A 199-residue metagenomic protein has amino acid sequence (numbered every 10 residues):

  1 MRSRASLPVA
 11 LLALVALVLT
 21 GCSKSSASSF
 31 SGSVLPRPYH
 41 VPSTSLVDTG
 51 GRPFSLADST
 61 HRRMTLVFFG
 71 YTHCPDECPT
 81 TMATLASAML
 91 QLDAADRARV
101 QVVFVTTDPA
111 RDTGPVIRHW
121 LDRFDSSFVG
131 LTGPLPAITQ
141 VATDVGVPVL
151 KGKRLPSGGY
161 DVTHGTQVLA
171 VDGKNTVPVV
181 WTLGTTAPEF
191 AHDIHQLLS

Functional and structural regions predicted by a protein language model:
M1-L11: Bacterial N-terminal signal peptides that target proteins for export
V18-G21: C-terminal motif of bacterial Sec signal peptides marking the signal peptidase cleavage site
A27-D58, A83: N-terminal "domain-start" segment that seeds a small globular fold
V41-P42, T65, G165-Q167: Short loop/turn microsegments at loop-to-beta-strand junctions
A57-L85: Short active-site neighborhood of thiol/selenol oxidoreductases, capturing the structured segment around
T80-V141: Structural microenvironment flanking redox-active thiols in thiol-disulfide oxidoreductases
A137-D193: Thiol/disulfide oxidoreductase modules built on the thioredoxin-like
L197-S199: Short, hydrophobic alpha-helical segments
